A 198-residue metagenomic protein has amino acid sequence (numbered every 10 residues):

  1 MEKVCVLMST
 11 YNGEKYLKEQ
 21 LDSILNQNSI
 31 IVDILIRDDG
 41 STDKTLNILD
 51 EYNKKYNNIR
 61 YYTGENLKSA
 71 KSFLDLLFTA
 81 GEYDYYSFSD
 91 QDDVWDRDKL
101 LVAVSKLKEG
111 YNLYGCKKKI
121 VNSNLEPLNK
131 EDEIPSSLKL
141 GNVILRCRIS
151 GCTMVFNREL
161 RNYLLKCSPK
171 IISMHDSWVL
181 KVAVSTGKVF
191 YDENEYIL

Functional and structural regions predicted by a protein language model:
K3-C5, D33, W178: Cell-envelope/extracellular polymer assembly enzymes that use nucleotide-activated donors
G13-N26: Short, well-formed alpha-helical segments that are part of the catalytic scaffolds of diverse glycosyltransferases
Y16-K18, D43-E51, D98: Acidic helix N-cap motif at the loop->helix transition within catalytic regions of sugar-transfer enzymes
D38-N47, L67: A conserved acidic beta->alpha catalytic loop
G64-G81: Glycine-rich, basic loop-to-helix element that forms the pyrophosphate-binding segment of sugar-nucleotide handling
Y83-V94: Short beta-strand-to-loop acidic/aromatic patch adjacent to the donor-nucleotide binding site
V94, D98-L128: Conserved donor NDP-sugar-binding/catalytic core segment of glycosyltransferases
S137-L198: Conserved nucleotide-sugar donor-binding catalytic segment
